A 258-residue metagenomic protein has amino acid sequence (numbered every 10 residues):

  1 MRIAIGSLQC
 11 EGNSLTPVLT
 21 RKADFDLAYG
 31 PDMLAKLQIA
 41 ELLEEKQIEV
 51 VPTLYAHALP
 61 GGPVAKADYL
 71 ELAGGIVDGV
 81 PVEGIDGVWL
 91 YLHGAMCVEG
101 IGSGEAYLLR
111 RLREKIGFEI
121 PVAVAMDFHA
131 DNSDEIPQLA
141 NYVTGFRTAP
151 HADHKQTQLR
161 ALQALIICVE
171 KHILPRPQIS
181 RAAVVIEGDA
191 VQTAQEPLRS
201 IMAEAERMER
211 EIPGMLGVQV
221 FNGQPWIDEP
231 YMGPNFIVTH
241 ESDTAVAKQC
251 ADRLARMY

Functional and structural regions predicted by a protein language model:
M1-E45: N-terminal amphipathic/basic leader segments beginning at the initiator methionine
I3, D189-Y258: Hard-cation-handling environments
A4, Q9-E11, K66-L70, V82-K171: Active-site histidine-anchored catalytic micro-motif
I39-E41, A73-E83: Short, charged beta->alpha transition segments
K46-Y55: Short beta-strand elements in bilobed, periplasmic/extracellular small-molecule ligand-binding domains
L54-G75: Charged, often glycine-rich, active-site loop that binds/positions anionic groups
P81, E114-G117, G145-T148, Q163-L174 (+3 more regions): Generic secondary-structure signature for well-ordered alpha-helical cores
Q158-E209: Conserved anion/nucleotide-ligand pocket segment
